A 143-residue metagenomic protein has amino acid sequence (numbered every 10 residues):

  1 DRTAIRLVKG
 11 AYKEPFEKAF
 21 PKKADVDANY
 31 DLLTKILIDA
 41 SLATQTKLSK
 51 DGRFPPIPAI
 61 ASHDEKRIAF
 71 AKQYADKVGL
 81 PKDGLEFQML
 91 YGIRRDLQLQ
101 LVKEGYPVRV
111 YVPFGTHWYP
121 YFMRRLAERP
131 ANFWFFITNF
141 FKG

Functional and structural regions predicted by a protein language model:
D1-G143: Positively charged, amphipathic and often flexible ligand-engagement surfaces
